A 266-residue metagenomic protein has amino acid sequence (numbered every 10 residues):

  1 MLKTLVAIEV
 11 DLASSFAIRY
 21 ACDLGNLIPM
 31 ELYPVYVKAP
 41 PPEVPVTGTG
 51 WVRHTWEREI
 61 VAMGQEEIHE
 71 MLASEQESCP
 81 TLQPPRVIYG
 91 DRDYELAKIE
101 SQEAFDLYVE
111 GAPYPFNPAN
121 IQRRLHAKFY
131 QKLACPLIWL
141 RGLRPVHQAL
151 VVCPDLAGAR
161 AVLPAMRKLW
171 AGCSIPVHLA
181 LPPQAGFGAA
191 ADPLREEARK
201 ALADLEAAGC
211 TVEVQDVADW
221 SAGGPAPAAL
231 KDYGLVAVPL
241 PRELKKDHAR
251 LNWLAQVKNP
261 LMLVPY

Functional and structural regions predicted by a protein language model:
M1-W51, H147-Q215, D232-Y233, Q256-V257 (+1 more regions): Small/aliphatic-rich secondary-structure junction motif
S14-S15, D93-Y94, A159-R160, S221-G223 (+1 more regions): Short, well-ordered alpha-helical microsegments
A21, R92-L96, M166, G223-A226: Generic hydrophobic alpha-helical segments
R53-E66: A short acidic, glycine-rich active-site loop that binds or catalyzes chemistry on phosphate/adenosine moieties
E70-P85, D204-A208: A structural motif corresponding to the C-terminal end of an alpha-helix and its immediate exit/capping segment
P85-E95, V217-A222: Charged docking surfaces used in two-component/phosphorelay signaling
P85-V87, L137, E213-D216, L261: Conserved beta-strand scaffold positions in the cores of enzyme catalytic domains, especially in NTP/NDP-utilizing
Y94-P145, P227-Y266: Gly/Ser-rich helix-loop-strand patches that form or flank binding pockets for ribonucleotide-derived cofactors
